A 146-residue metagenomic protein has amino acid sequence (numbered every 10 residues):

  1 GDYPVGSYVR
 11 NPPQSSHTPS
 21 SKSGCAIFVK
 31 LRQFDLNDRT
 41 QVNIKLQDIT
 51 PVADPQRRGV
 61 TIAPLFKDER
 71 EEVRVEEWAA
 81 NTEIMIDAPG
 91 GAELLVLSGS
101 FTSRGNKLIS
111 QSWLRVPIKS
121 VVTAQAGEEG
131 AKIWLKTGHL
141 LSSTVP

Functional and structural regions predicted by a protein language model:
G1, A80-T82, A88-R104, S110: Glycine- and acidic-residue-biased ligand/ion/polar-headgroup-sensing regions
D2, P13-N37, K107, I118-T144: Ligand-binding loop in jelly-roll beta-barrel domains
S7, Q111-S112: Structural motif
V9-N11: N-terminal, charged amphipathic alpha-helical interaction modules
G24-R70, P146: A short, N-terminal "cap"/entry segment at the start of jelly-roll beta-barrel domains of the cupin/DSBH fold
L65, R70, A79-I86: Regulatory nucleotide-sensing modules
R74-E76: Short, well-ordered beta-strand segments enriched in hydrophobic/aromatic residues
W78-A80, V96, V116, A126: Hydrophobic residues in beta-strands and at strand termini
